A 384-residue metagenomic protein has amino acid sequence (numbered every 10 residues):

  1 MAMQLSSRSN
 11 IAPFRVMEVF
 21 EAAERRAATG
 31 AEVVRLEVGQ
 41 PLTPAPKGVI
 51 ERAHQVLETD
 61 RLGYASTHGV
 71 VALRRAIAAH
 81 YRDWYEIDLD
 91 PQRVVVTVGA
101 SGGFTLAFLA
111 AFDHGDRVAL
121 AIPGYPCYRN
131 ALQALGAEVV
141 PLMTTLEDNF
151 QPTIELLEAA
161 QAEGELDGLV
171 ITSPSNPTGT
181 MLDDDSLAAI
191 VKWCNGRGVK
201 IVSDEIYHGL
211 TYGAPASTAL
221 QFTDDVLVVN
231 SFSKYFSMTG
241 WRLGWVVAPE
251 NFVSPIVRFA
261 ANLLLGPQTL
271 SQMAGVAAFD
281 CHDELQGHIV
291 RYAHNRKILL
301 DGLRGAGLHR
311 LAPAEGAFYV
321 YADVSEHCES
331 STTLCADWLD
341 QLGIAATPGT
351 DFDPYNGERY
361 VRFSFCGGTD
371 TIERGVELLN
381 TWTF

Functional and structural regions predicted by a protein language model:
A2-G99, L106, A278-C281, I298 (+1 more regions): N-terminal small-domain helix-loop-helix segment of the aminotransferase-like
A79, D83, S330, D337-A346 (+1 more regions): PLP-dependent enzyme catalytic core of the Aspartate aminotransferase-like
A110-L132: Conserved PLP-anchoring active-site segment centered on the Schiff-base-forming lysine
V140, T144-A214: Active-site phosphate-binding strand-loop segment of PLP-dependent enzymes
F222-P255, P267-L270, R359: Active-site PLP attachment segment
E250, P267-C281, G287-H288: Structural motif of enzymes handling amino- and sulfur-group chemistry
I256-A260, A278-D301: Structural signature of PLP-dependent enzymes
V276, Y292-L303, L311-V324: Conserved glycine-rich beta-strand-loop-beta hairpin in the small C-terminal domain of fold type I
